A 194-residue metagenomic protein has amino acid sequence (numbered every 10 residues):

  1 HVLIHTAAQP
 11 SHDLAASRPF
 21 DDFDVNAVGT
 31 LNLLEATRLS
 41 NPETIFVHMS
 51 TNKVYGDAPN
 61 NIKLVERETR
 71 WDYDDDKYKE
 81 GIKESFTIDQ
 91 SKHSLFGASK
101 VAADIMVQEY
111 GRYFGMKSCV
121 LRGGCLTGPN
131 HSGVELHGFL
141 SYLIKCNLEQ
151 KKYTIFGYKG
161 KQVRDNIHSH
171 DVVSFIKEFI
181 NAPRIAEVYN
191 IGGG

Functional and structural regions predicted by a protein language model:
H1-G124, H170: N-terminal Rossmann-like NAD(P)+-binding domain of SDR-like oxidoreductases, especially those catalyzing
T37, G111, N147, F179-I180: Hydrophobic pocket-lining residues that define ligand/cofactor binding sites across diverse proteins
R70-T87, I144-G157, A182: A short C-terminal helix-loop "cap" of Rossmann-like NAD(P)-dependent dehydrogenase/epimerase domains
K100, R122, N130, K161-R164: Short, cationic motifs built from Arg/Lys/His that form the positively charged side of catalytic pockets
V101, F114-K117, T127-Y142, K151 (+3 more regions): Glycine/proline-rich active-site loop of Rossmann-fold NAD(P)-dependent oxidoreductases
G194: Conserved short acidic donor-positioning loop in nucleotide-sugar-dependent glycosyltransferases
